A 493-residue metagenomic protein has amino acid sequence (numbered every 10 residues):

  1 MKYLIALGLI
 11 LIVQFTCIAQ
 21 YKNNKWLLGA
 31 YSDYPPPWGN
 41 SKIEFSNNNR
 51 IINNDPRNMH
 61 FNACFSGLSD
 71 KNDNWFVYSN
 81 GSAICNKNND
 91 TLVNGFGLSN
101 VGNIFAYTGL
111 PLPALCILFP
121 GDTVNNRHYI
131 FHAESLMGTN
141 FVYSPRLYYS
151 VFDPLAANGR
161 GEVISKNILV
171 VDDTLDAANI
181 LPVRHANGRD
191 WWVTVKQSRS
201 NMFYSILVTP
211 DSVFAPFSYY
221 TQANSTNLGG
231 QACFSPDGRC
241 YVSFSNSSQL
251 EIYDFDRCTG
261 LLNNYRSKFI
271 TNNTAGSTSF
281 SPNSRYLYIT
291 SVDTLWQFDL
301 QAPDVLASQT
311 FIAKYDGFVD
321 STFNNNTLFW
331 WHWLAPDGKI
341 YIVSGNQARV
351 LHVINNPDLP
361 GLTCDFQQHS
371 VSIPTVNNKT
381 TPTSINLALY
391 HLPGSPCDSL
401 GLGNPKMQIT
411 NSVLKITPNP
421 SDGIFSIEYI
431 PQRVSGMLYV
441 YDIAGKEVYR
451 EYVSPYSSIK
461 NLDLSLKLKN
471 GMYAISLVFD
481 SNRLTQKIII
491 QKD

Functional and structural regions predicted by a protein language model:
M1-N24, C240, T274-G276, L402-M407 (+5 more regions): Bacterial Sec-dependent N-terminal signal peptides
I10, N58, G121, N140 (+9 more regions): Sterically constrained small-residue positions within well-ordered secondary structures of folded domains
Q20-F255, T259-N404: Beta-propeller fold recognition
I409-T417, S421-D493: C-terminal outer-membrane/trafficking sorting elements
